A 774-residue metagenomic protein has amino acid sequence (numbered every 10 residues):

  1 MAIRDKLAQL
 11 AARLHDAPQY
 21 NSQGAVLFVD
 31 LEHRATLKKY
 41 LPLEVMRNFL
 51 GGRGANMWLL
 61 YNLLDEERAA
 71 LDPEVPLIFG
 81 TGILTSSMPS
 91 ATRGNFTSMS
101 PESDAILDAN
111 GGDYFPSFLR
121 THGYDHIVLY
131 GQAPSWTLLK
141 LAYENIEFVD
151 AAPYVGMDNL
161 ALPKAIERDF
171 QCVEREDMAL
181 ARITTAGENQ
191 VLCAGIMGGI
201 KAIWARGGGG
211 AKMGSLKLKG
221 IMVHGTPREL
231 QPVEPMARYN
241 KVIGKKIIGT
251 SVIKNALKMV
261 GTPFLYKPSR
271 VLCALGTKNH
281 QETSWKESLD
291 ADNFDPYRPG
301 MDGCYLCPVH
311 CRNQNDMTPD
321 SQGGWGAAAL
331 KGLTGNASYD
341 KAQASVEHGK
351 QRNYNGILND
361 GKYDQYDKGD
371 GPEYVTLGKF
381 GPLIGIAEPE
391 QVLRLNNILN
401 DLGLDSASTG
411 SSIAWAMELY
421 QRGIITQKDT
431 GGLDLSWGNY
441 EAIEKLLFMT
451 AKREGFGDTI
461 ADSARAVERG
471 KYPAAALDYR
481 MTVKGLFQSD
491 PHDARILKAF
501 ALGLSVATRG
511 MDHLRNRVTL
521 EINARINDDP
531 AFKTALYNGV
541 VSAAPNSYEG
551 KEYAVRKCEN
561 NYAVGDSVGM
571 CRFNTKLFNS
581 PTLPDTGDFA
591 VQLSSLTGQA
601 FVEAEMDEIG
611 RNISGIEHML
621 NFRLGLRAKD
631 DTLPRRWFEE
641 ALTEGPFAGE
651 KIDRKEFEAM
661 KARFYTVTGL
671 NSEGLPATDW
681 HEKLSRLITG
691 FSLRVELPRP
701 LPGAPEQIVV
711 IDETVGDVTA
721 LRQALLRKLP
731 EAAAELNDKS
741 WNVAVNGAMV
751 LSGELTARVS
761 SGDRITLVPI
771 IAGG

Functional and structural regions predicted by a protein language model:
M1-G300, D401: Basic, polar low-complexity surface loops/patches
A25, V75-L77, A179, G303 (+3 more regions): A generic secondary-structure signal marking the coil-to-beta-strand transition
D30, T92-N95, F170, E176-L180 (+2 more regions): Extended C-terminal regions of large enzymes
N48, K683-R686, R764: Short, surface-exposed, low-complexity cationic segments
A109, D113, S117, L160 (+6 more regions): Short, well-ordered alpha-helical segments
P163, G209, A590, K661 (+1 more regions): Generic structural marker for isolated residues within well-ordered, non-membrane alpha-helices of soluble domains
S215, G773-G774: A short acidic Gly-Thr/Ser loop motif
T689-G773: Ubiquitin-like/PB1-type beta-grasp interaction modules and other compact soluble beta-rich domains
